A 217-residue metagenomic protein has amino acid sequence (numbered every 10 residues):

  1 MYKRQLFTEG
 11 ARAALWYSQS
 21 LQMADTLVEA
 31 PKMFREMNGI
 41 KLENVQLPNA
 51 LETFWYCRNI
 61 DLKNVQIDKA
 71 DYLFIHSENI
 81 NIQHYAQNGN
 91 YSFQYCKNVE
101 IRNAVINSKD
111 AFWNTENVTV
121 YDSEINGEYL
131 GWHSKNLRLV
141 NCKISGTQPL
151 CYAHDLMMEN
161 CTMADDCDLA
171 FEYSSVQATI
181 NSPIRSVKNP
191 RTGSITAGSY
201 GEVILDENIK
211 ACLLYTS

Functional and structural regions predicted by a protein language model:
M1, S18, C57, S77 (+6 more regions): Disulfide-bonded cysteines in secreted/extracellular proteins and peptides
M1-Q5, Y215-T216: Conserved small/polar residues in nucleotide/adenosyl-binding loops
A13-Y17, R35-E36, W55, I75-H76 (+5 more regions): Acidic/polar low-complexity surface segments
Q22, K41, N59-D61, N81-Q83 (+3 more regions): Long terminal segments
